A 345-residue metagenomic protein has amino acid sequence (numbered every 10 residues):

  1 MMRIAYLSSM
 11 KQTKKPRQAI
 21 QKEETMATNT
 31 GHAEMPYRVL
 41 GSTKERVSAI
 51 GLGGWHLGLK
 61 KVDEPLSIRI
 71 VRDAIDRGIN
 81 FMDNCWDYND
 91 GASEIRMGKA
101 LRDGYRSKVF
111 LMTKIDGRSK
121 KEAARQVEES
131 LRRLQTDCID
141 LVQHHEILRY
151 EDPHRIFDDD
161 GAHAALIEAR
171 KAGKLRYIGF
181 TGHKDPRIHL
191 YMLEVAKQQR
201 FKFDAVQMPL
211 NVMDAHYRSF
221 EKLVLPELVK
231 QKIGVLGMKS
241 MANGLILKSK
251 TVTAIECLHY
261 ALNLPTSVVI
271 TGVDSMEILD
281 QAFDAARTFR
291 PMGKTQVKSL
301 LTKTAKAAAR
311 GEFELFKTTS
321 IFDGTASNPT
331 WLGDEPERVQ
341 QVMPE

Functional and structural regions predicted by a protein language model:
I4-K108, A165, K171, M343-E345: N-terminal binding-site loop/beta-alpha segment at the start of enzyme catalytic domains that lines or forms
P36, L66-I70, S93-A100, Q126-S130 (+6 more regions): A general structural detector for well-ordered alpha-helical segments in enzyme core domains, enriched
L40, L52, M82, M97 (+8 more regions): Conserved, mostly hydrophobic/aromatic
G54-E64, M112-K121, H154-R155, L247-K250: Active-site mouth loops of central-metabolism enzymes
K61, R118-L223, V229-L236: Glycine/proline-rich, positively charged, aromatic-decorated active-site loop/lid region on the catalytic face
P65, N80, Q199-R200, L223-E345: Structured C-terminal cap/extension of enzyme domains
F81-D87, M112-K114, R176-T181, Q207-M208 (+1 more regions): Short catalytic-loop micro-motif centered on adjacent basic/acidic residues
